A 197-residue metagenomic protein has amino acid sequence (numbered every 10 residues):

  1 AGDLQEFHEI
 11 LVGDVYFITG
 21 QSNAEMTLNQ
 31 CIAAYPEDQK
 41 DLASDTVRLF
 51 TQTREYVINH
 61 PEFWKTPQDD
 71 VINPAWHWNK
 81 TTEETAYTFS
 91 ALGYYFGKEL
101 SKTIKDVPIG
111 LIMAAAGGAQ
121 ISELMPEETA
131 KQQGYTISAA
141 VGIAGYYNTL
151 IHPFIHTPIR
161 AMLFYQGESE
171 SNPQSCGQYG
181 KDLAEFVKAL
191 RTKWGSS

Functional and structural regions predicted by a protein language model:
A1-S197: Cell-envelope and extracellular/periplasmic
